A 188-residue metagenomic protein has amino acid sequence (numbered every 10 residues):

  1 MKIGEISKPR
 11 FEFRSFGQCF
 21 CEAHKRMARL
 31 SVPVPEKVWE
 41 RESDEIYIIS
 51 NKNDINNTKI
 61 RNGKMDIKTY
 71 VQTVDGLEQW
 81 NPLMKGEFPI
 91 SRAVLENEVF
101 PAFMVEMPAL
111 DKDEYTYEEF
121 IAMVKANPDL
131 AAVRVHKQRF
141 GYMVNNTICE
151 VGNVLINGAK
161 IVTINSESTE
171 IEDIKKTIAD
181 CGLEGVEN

Functional and structural regions predicted by a protein language model:
M1, Y142-L155: Short amphipathic beta-strand starts and helix->beta connectors
M1-Y142, E184-N188: N-terminal strand-loop-strand beta-hairpin
K8-R10, A159-T163: Short, solvent-exposed beta-strand edge segments and adjacent coil->beta transition regions
S15-G17, N153, S166-S168: Short, structured patches in soluble enzyme cores that scaffold and shape functional sites
C19-C21, K64, I148, N157 (+1 more regions): Residues that cap or initiate secondary-structure elements
F88, V154-A159: A short, sequence-level motif marking secondary-structure junctions
Q138, T147, K160-V162: A short pocket-lining beta-strand/turn micro-motif at the edge of beta-sheets
I156-G158, N165-N188: Mixed-charge, glycine-accented linear interaction segment located at domain edges/termini
